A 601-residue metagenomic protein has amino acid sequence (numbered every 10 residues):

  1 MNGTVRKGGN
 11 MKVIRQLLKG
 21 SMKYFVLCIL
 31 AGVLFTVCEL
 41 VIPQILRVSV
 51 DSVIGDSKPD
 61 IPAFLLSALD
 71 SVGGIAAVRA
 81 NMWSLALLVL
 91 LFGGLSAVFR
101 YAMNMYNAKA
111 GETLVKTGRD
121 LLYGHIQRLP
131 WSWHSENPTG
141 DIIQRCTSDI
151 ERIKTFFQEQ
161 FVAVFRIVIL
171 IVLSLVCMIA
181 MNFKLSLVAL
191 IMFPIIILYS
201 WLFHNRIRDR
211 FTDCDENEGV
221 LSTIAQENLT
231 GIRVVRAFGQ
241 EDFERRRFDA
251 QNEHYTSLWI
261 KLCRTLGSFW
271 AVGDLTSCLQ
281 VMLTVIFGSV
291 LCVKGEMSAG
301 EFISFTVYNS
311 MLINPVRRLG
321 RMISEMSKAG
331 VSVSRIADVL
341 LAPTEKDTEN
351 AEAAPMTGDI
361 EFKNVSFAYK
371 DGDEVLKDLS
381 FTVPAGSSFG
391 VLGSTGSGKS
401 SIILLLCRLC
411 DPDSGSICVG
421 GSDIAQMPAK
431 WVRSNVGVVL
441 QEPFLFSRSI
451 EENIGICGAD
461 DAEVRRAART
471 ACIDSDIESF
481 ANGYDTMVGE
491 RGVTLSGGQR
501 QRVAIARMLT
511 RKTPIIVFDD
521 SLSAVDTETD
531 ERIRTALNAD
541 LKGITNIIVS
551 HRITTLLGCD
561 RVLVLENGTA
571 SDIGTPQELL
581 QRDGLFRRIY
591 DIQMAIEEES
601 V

Functional and structural regions predicted by a protein language model:
M1-I42, L46, S52-L88, L95 (+14 more regions): Membrane-integrated ABC transporters
G3, I75, P355-V601: ABC-type nucleotide-binding domain
G20, Y24-V37, E159-D213, I286-M297 (+1 more regions): Transmembrane helices of ABC transporter permease
G20-M22, R128-S132, S148-F157, F161 (+8 more regions): An intracellular "coupling" helix at the cytosolic face of ABC transporter transmembrane type-1 domains
L30, L87, F99, M103 (+5 more regions): Hydrophobic alpha-helical transmembrane segments of ABC transporter permease domains
L65-L69, P343-P355: Pre-NBD coupling/linker segments of ABC/ABC-like ATPases
C177-I191, S200, K261-R335, V339-L340: Helix-loop-helix
